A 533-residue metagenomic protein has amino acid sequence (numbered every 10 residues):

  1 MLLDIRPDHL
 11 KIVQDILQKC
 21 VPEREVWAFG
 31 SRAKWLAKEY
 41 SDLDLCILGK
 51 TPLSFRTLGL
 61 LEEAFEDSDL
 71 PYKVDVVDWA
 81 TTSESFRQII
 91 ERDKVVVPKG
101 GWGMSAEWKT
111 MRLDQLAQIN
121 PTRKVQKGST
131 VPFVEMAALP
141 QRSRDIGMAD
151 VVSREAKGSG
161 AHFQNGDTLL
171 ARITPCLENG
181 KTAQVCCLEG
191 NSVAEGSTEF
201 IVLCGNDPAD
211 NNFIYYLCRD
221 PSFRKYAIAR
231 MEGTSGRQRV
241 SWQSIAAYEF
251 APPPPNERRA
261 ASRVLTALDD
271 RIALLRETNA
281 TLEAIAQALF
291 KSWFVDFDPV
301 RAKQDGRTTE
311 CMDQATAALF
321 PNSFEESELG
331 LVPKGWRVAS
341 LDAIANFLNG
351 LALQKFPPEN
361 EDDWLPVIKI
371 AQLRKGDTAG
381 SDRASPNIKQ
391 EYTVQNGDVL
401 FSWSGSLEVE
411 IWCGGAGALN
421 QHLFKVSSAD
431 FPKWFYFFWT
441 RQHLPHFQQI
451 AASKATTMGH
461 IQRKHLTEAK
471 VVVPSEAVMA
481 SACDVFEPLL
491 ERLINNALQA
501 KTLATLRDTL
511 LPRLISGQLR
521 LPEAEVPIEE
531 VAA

Functional and structural regions predicted by a protein language model:
M1-E25, A33-E39, L48-G103: Catalytic core of pol beta-like nucleotidyltransferases
G30-W35, K454-T457: Short, solvent-exposed loop/turn elements at beta->coil junctions and helix N-caps that rim active or binding pockets
E39-D42, W364: A short, glycine/Asx- and small/polar-enriched loop/turn that sits immediately N-terminal to a beta-strand
I47-T51, C204-D207, F250-P252, S427-S428 (+1 more regions): Short beta-strand-to-loop capping motifs
G103-K124, A251-S262, T266-D296, Q314-A352 (+2 more regions): Non-catalytic DNA-recognition/assembly elements of restriction-modification systems
M111-A171, E178, Q184-V185, N322-S327 (+3 more regions): Sequence-specific dsDNA recognition surfaces
G160-A161, N165-D220, K369-I370, K389-H446 (+2 more regions): A short beta-sheet element
V193-I201, E232-R259, G417-F424, K454-A480: A short glycine-rich beta-alpha junction/loop motif
